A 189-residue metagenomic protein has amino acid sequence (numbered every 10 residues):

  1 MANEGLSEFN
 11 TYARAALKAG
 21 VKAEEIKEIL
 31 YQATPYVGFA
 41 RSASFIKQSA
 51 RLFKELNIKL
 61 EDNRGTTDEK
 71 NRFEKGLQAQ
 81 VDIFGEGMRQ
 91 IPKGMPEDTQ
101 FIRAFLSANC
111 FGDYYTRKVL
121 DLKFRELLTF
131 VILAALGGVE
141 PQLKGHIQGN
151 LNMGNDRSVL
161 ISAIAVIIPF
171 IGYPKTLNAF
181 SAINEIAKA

Functional and structural regions predicted by a protein language model:
M1, I29-L30, F124-A134, L143 (+1 more regions): Short, structured motif recognition centered on aromatic/hydrophobic residues
M1-S7, G138: Alpha-helical bundle segments that constitute or directly flank the non-heme di-iron/ferroxidase center
S7-K18, R41-F124, K144, N152 (+1 more regions): Acidic, glycine/proline-rich low-complexity segments that act as flexible tails and inter-domain linkers
Y12-L17, V21-K22, K27, Y31: Short, charged early-sequence alpha-helical segments and their helix-coil boundaries
G20-E24, D121, G154-S158: Helix N-cap / loop-to-helix initiation motif
E28, T34-A40: Substrate/cofactor-recognition hotspot
G149-N152, S158-A163: C-terminal structured interaction module
